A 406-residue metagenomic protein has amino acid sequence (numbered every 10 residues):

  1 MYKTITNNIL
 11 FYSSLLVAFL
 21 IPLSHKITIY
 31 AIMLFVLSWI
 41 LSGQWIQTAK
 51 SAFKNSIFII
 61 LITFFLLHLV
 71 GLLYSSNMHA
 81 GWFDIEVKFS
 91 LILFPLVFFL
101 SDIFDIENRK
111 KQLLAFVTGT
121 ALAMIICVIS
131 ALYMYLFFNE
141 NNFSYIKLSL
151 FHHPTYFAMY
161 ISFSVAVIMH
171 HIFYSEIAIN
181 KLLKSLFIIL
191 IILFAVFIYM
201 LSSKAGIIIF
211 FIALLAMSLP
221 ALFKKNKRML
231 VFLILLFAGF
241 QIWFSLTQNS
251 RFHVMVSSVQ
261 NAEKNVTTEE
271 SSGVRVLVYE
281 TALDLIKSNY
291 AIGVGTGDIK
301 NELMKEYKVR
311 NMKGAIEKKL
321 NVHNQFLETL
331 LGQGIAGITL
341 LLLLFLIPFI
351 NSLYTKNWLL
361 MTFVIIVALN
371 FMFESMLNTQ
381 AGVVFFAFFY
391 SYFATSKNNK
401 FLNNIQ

Functional and structural regions predicted by a protein language model:
M1-F83, I103-K110, L114, H171-S185 (+1 more regions): Transmembrane signal-anchor hairpin modules in multi-pass inner-membrane enzymes, especially those that act on
L10-V17, I59, L190, L320 (+4 more regions): Loop-to-helix entry and N-terminal half of a specific, functionally important transmembrane alpha helix in multi-pass
K26-W45, I85-V97, Y156-V165, I207-L215 (+2 more regions): Membrane-embedded alpha-helical segments of multi-pass membrane proteins, especially the transmembrane helices
L34-I40, L214, L344, L360-M372 (+1 more regions): Transmembrane alpha-helices of multi-pass inner-membrane enzymes
K110-N142, F151-F223, F240-F244: Alpha-helical transmembrane segments of multi-pass inner-membrane proteins
M200-L201, A221-V266, E280-S288, T296: A membrane-periplasm/extracellular boundary helix in multi-pass inner-membrane enzymes that assemble envelope glycans
S218-L219, K227-R228, L331-I365: Hydrophobic transmembrane alpha-helices and their immediate junctions
V266-E280, S288, I292-Q333: Long extracytoplasmic/lumenal interhelical loops at the membrane interface of multi-pass membrane proteins
